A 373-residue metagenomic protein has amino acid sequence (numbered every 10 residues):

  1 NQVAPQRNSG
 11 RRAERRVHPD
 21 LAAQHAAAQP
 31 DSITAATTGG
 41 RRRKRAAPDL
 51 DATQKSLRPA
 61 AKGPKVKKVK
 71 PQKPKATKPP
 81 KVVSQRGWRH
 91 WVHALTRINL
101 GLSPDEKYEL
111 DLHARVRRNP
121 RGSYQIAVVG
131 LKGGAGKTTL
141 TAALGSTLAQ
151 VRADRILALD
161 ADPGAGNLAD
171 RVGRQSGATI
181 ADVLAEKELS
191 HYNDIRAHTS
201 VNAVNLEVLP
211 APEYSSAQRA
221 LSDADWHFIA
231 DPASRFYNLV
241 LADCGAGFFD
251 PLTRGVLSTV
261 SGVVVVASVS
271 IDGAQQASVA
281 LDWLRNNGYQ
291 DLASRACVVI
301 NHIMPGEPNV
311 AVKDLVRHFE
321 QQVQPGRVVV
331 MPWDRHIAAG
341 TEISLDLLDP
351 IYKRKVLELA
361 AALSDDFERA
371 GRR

Functional and structural regions predicted by a protein language model:
H18-T34, A47-A127: Extreme N-terminal, non-catalytic leader segments that precede Walker-type/kinase nucleotide-binding cores
K107-H113, G122-P163, L168-R171, A185 (+1 more regions): Walker A/P-loop phosphate-binding motif and the immediately C-terminal alpha-helix
V151-E207: Phosphate-binding loop that captures ATP/GTP phosphates
V201-A203, E207-D250: Phosphate-binding/switch loop-helix module in NTP-utilizing enzymes
S234-N238, P251-I271: Inter-motif core of Ras-like GTPase G domains
D243, H302-D349: Beta-strand-loop-alpha "switch" segments that mediate conformational coupling across diverse proteins
S278-R295: Conserved C-terminal guanine-recognition region of P-loop GTPase G domains, centered on the G4
A338-R373: NTP-binding/hydrolysis catalytic cores, primarily Walker-type P-loop NTPases
